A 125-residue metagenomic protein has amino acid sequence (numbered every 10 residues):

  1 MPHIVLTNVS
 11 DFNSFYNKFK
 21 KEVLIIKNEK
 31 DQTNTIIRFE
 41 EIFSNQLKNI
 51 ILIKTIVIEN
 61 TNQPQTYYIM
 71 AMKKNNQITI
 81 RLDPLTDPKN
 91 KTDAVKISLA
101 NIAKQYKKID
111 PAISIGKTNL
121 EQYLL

Functional and structural regions predicted by a protein language model:
P2-T7, F12-Q77, R81-L125: Ser/Thr-rich, low-complexity intrinsically disordered terminal regions
